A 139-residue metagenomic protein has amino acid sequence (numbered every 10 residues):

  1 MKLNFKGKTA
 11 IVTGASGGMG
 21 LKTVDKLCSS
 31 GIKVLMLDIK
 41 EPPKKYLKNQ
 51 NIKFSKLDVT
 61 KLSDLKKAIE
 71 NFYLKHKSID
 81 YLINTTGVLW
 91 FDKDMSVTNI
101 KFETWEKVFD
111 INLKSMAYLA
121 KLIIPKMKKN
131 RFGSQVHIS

Functional and structural regions predicted by a protein language model:
K8, S78-I79, M127-S139: Active-site loop of short-chain dehydrogenase/reductase
S16-G17: Conserved glycine-rich cofactor-binding loop
S30-K44: Conserved glycine-rich Rossmann-like NAD(P)H-binding loop of the short-chain dehydrogenase/reductase
K56-K67, F102: The beta1-alpha1 cofactor-binding region of Rossmann-like NAD(H)/NADP(H)-dependent oxidoreductases
T86-K93: Conserved NAD(P)H cofactor-binding loop of Rossmann-fold oxidoreductase domains
K93-V97, K101-F109: Substrate-binding pocket helix/loop in short-chain dehydrogenase/reductase
A120-K121: A short, exposed helix-loop element centered on a Lys and neighboring polar residues
